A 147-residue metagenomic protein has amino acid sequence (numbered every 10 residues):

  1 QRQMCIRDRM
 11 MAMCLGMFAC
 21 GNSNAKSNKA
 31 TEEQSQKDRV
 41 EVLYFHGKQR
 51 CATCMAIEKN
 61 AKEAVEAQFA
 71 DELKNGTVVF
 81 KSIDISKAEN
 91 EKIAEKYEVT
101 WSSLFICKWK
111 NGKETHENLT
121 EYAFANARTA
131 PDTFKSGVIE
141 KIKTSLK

Functional and structural regions predicted by a protein language model:
Q1-I6: Short, small-residue-biased leader/transition segments that mark boundaries at the very start of proteins
G16-A19: C-terminal motif of bacterial Sec signal peptides marking the signal peptidase cleavage site
G21-S35: Short, low-complexity, disordered segments immediately C-terminal to signal peptides in bacterial exported proteins
Q36-A67: Local sequence-structure signature of Cys/Sec-based thiol-disulfide redox active-site neighborhoods
G47-A52, S82, A123-P131: Second-shell loop/turn segments in exported
L73-E89: Thiol-based oxidoreductase modules, predominantly thioredoxin-like and allied folds used for disulfide exchange
I106-K147: Non-catalytic, surface beta->alpha helical segment in thiol-disulfide oxidoreductase systems
